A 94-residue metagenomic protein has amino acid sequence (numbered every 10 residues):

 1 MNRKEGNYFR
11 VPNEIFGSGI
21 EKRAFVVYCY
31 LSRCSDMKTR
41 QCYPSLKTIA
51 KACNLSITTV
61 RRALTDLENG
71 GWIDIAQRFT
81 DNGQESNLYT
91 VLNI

Functional and structural regions predicted by a protein language model:
M1-T59, T65-W72, N82-S86: Short recognition helix of helix-turn-helix/winged-helix DNA-binding domains
I75: Short beta-strand "wing" residues that participate in macromolecule-binding interfaces
N93-I94: Short, amphipathic alpha-helical interaction segments positioned at domain boundaries
